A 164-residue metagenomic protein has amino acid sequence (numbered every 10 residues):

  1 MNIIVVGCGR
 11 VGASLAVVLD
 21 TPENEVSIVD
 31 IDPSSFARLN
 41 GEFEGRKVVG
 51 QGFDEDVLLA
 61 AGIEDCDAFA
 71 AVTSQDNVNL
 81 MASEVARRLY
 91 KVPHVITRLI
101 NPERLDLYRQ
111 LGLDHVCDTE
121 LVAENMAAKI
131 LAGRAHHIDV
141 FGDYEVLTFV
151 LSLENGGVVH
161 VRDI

Functional and structural regions predicted by a protein language model:
M1-I164: Cytosolic regulatory regions of ion transport systems
